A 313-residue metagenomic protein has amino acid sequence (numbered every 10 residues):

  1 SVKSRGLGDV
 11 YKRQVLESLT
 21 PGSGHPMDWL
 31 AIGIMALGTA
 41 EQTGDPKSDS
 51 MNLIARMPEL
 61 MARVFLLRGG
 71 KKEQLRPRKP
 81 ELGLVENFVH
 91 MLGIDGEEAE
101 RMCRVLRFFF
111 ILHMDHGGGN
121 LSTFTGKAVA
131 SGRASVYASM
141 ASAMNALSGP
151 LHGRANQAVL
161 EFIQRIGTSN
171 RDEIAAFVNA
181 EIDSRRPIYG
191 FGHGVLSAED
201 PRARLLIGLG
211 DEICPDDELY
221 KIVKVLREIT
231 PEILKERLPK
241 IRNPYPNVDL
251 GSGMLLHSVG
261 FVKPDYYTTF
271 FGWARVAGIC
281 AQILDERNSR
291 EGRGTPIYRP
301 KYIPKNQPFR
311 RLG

Functional and structural regions predicted by a protein language model:
S1, A141, N156-I163, E199 (+1 more regions): Short hydrophobic alpha-helical segments that form membrane-spanning helices or hydrophobic packing faces of helical
S1-Y11: Single conserved hydrophobic/aromatic residue that forms the stacking wall/gate of nucleotide- or nucleobase-binding
K12-V64: Hydrophobic alpha-helical hairpins/lids featuring a short glycine-rich hinge
T20-P26, G44-N52, E98-C103, G132-A138 (+2 more regions): Structural motif
M51, A55-P58, R107, A274 (+1 more regions): Generic structural signal for well-ordered, non-transmembrane alpha-helical segments in soluble/cytosolic regions
E59, F65-A141, A146-S148, E161-Y245: Accessory "access/gating" subregions that flank catalytic or transport cores
R133, A180-E181, R185, V195 (+2 more regions): Acidic, carboxylate-rich catalytic segments that either coordinate divalent cations
